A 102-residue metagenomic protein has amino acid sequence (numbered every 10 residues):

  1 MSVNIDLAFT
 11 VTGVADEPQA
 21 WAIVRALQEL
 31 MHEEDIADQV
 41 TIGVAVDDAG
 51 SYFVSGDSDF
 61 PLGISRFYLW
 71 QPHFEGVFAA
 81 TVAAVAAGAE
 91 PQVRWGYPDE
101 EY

Functional and structural regions predicted by a protein language model:
M1, G43-G50: Short glycine/proline-enriched loop/turn "hinge" motifs that connect secondary-structure elements and lie
M1-Q28: Short, extreme N-terminal segment that most often corresponds to the first beta-strand
I5-L7, E17, Q39, D48-A49 (+2 more regions): Short linear motifs in intrinsically disordered/low-complexity regions
R25-H32, D47-Y102: Charged interaction segments
D35-V44: Short beta-strand elements
